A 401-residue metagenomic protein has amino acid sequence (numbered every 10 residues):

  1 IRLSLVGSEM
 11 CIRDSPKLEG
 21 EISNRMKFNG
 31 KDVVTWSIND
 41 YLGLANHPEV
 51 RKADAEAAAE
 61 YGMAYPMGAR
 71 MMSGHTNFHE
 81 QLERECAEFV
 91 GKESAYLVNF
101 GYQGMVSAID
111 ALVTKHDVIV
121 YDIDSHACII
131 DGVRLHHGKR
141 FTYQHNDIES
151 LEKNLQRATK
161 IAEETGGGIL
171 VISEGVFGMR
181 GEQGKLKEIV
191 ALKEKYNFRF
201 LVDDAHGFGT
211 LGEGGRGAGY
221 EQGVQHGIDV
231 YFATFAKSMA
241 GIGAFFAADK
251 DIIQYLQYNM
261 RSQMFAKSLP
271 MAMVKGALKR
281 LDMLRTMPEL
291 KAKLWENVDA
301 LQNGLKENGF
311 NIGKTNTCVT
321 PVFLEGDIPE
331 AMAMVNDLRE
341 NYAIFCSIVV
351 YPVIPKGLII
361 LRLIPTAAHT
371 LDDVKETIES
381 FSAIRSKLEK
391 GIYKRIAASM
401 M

Functional and structural regions predicted by a protein language model:
I1-G7, C11-I12: Single conserved hydrophobic/aromatic residue that forms the stacking wall/gate of nucleotide- or nucleobase-binding
V6-G7, G91, K115, L135-H137 (+2 more regions): Short, structured coil segments at secondary-structure junctions
K52, A59-F100: Conserved N-terminal alpha-helix of the aminotransferase class I/II PLP-enzyme fold
E56, E60, R84, E88 (+2 more regions): PLP-dependent enzyme catalytic core of the Aspartate aminotransferase-like
A108-A127: Conserved PLP-anchoring active-site segment centered on the Schiff-base-forming lysine
F141, H145-V202: Active-site phosphate-binding strand-loop segment of PLP-dependent enzymes
Y220-Y255: Active-site PLP attachment segment
K291-Q302, K306-Y342, P365-A367, D372 (+1 more regions): Conserved PLP-binding catalytic core of the aspartate aminotransferase-like
